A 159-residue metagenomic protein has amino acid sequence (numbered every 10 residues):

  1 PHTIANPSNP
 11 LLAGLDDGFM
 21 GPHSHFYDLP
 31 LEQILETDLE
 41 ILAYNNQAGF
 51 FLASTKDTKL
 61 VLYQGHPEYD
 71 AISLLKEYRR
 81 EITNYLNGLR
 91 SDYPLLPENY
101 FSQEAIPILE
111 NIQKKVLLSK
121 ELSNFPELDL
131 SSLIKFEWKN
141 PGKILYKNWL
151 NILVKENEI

Functional and structural regions predicted by a protein language model:
T3-I159: Amide-donor transfer/coupling interface in amidating biosynthetic enzymes
